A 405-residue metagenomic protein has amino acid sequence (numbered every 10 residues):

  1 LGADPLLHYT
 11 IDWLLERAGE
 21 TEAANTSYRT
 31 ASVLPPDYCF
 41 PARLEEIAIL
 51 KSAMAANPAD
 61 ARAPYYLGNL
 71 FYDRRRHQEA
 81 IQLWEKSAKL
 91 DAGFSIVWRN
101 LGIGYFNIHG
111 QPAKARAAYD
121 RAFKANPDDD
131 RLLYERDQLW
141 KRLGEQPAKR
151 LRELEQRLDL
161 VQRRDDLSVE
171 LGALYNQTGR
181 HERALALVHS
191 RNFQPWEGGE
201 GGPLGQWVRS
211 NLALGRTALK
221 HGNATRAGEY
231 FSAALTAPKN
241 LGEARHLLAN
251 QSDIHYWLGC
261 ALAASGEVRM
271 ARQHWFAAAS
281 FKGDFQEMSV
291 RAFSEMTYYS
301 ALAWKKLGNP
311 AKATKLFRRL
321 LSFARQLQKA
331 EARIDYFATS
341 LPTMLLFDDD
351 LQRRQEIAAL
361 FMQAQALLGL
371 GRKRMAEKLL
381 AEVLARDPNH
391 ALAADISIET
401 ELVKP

Functional and structural regions predicted by a protein language model:
L1, D37-C39, L50-N57, Q156-V161 (+4 more regions): Flexible helix-coil transition and linker loops at the boundaries of alpha-helical arrays
T10, Y66, N100, E135-R136 (+6 more regions): Canonical tetratricopeptide repeat
W13, N69, I103-G104, Q138 (+6 more regions): Residue-level recognition of tetratricopeptide repeat
E16, Y72, F106-N107, K141 (+5 more regions): Position-specific recognition of the canonical hydrophobic site in helix A of tetratricopeptide repeat
G19, R75, H109-G110, G144-E145 (+5 more regions): Residue-level detector of the short coil/turn that links helix A to helix B within each tetratricopeptide repeat
